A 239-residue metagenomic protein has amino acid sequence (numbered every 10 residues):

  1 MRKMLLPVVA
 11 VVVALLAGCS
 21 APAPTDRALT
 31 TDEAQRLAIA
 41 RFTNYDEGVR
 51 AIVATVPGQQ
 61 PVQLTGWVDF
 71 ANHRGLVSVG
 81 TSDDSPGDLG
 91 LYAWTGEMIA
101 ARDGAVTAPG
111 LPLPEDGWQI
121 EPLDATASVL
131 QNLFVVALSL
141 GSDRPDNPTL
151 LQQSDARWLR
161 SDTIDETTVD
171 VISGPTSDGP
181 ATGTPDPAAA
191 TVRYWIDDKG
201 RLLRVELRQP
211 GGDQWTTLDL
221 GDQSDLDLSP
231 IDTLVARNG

Functional and structural regions predicted by a protein language model:
R2-L5, A10-N72, W158, D162 (+1 more regions): N-terminal leader/targeting segments and the immediate start of mature chains
Y45-A51, A71-S78, D165-S173, R201-R204: Short, hydrophobic/aromatic-rich segments at coil-to-beta transitions
I52-V56, G80-S82, S173-P180: Generic short beta-strand segments
P57-P61, D84-P86, P187-A189, P210-D213: Glycine-centered tight beta-turn/hairpin loop motif at sheet-sheet or coil-to-beta transitions
L64-G66, D88-W94, Y194-I196: Broad, structure-driven detector of short, well-ordered beta-strand segments within folded domains
F70-S139, D213-W215: An acidic-aromatic
P145-R157: A short, amphipathic edge element
T163-R237: Gly/Pro-enriched, hydrophobic low-complexity segments that function as extracytoplasmic propeptides/linkers
